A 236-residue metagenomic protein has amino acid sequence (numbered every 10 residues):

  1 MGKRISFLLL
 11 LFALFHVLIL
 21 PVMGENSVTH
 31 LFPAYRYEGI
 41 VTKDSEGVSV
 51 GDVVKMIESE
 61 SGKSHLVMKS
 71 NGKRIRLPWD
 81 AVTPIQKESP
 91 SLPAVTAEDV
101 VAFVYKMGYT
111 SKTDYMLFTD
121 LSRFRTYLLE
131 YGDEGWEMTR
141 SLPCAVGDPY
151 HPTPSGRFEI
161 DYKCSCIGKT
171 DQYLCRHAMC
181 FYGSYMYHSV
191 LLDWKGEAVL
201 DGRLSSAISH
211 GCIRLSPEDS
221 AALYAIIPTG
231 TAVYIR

Functional and structural regions predicted by a protein language model:
G2-M23: Sec-dependent N-terminal signal peptides of Gram-positive bacterial secreted proteins and lipoproteins
N26-E58: Beta-loop motif signature
R36, G62, K112-D114, L121-F124 (+6 more regions): Extracytoplasmic
K43-G47, P149, L223-I226: Short, surface-exposed secondary-structure edge patches
S45-D80: SH3/SH3-like beta-barrel superfamily modules
M68-T110: Boundary regions of SH3-family modules and the immediately adjacent low-complexity/disordered segments in eukaryotic
A102-D148: A structural motif detector for short, solvent-exposed N-terminal "entry" segments of globular domains
P152-S155, C164-R236: Exported/periplasmic cell-wall-interacting domains
